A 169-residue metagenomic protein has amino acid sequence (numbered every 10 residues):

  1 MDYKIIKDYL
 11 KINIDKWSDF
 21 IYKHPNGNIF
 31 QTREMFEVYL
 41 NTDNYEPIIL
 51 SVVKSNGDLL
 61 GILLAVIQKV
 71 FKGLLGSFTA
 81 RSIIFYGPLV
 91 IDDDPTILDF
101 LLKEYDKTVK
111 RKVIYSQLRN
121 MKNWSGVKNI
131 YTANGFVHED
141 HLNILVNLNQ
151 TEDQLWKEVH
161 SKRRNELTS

Functional and structural regions predicted by a protein language model:
M1-D15, I130-S169: Acyltransferase donor/substrate-recognition loop-hinge adjacent to the catalytic core
Y3-I5, Y9, D19-Y22, E34-K107 (+1 more regions): Conserved donor-binding loop and adjoining core beta-sheet/short helix segment in diverse acyl/aminoacyl transferases
W17, G57, L118, I144: A residue-level signal for conserved active-site and pocket-lining positions in enzyme catalytic cores
L64, R119-S125: Short, solvent-exposed turn/loop segments enriched in Gly/Ser/Thr/Pro and often Arg
Y86, I114-S116, D140-I144: Generic beta-strand structural signal
D94, K122-W124, Q150: Short, flexible active-site-adjacent loop segments at beta-strand->alpha-helix junctions, enriched in small/polar
D99-K103, W124-T132, K162: Short acidic (Asp/Glu) patches
K110-N120: Conserved GNAT acetyl-CoA-binding A-motif
